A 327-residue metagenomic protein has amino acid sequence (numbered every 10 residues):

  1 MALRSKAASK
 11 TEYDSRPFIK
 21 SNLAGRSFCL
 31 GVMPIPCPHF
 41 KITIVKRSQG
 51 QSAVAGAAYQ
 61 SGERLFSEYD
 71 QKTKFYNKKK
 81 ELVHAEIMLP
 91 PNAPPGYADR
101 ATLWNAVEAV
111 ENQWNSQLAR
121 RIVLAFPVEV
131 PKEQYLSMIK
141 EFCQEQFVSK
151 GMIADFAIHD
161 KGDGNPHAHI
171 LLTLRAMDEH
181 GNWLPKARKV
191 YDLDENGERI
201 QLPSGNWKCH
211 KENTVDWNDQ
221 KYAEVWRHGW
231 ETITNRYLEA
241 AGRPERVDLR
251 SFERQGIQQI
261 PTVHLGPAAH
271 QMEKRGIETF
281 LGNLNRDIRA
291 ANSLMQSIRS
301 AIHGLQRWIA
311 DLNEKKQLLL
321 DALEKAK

Functional and structural regions predicted by a protein language model:
A2-A326: N-terminal nicking endonuclease/strand-transfer module with a His-rich metal-binding environment and a catalytic Tyr
